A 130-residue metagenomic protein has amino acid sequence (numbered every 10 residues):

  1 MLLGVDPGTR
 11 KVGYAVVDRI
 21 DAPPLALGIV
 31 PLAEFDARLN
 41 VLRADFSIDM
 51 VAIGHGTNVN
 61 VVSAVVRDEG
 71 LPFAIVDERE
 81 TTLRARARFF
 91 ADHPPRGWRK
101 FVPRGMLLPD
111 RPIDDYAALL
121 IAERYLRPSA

Functional and structural regions predicted by a protein language model:
M1-V5, T9-A130: Phosphate- and other anionic-substrate recognition elements at nucleic-acid/protein interfaces
